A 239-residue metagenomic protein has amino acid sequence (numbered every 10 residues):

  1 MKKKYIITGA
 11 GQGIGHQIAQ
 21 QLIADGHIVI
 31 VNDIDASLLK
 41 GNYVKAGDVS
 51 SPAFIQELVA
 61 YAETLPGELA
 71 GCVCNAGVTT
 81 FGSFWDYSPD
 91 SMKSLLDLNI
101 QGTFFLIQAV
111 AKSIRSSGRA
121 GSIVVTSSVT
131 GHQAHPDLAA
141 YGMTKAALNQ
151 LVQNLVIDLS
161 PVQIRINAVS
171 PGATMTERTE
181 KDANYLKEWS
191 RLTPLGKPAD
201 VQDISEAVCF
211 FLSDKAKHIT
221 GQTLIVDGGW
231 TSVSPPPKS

Functional and structural regions predicted by a protein language model:
G11-Q12: Conserved glycine-rich cofactor-binding loop
S83-F84, S91-L96, W189: Substrate-binding pocket helix/loop in short-chain dehydrogenase/reductase
W85, Q133-A139, G196, D214 (+1 more regions): Active-site loop immediately N-terminal to the catalytic Tyr-X3-Lys motif of short-chain dehydrogenase/reductase
I107, T144: Active-site helix of classical SDR
K112, I157-P161, K217: Alpha-helical segment proximal to the catalytic Tyr-Lys
S128: Residue(s) in the substrate-gating loop at a strand-loop-helix junction that position the organic substrate next
T220-S239: Short C-terminal tail/terminal secondary-structure segment of NAD(P)H-dependent dehydrogenase/reductase domains
